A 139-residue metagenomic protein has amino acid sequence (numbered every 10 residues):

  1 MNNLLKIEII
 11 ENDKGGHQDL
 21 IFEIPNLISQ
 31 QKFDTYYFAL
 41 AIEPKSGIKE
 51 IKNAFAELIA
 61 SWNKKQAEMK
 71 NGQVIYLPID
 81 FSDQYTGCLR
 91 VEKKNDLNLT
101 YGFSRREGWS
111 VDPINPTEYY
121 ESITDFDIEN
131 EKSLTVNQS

Functional and structural regions predicted by a protein language model:
M1-Y85, L89, K93: N-terminal low-complexity, intrinsically disordered segments
K14-G15, D96-L97, E107: Intrinsic-disorder/low-complexity loop/linker signature
F22-I28, Y101-W109: Secondary-structure transition/turn motif
L40-E43, L97, Y120-E121: Short, low-complexity, polar/charged sequence segments that are solvent-exposed and flexible
D80, N98-L99, R105, S139: Terminal leader/tail segments of proteins
G108-S139: Mixed-charge, glycine-accented linear interaction segment located at domain edges/termini
